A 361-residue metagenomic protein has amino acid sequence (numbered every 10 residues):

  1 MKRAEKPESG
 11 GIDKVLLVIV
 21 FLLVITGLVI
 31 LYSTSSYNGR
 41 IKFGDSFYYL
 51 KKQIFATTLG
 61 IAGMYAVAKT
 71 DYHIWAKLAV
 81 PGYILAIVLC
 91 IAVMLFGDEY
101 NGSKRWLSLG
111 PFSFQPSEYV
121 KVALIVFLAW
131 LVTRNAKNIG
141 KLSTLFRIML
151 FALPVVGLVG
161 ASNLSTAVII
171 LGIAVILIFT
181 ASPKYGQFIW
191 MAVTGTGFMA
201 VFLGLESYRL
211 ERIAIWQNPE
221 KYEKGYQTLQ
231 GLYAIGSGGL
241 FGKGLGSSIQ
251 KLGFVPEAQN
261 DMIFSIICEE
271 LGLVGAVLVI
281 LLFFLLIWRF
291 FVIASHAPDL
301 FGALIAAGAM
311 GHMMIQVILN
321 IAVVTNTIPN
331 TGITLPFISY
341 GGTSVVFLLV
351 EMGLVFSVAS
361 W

Functional and structural regions predicted by a protein language model:
M1-S9, L31, I318-W361: A juxtamembrane structural motif centered on a specific transmembrane helix
E5-V20: N-terminal membrane topogenic signal
I19-I25, S33, K42-Q227, S265-N326 (+1 more regions): Hydrophobic alpha-helical transmembrane segments of multi-pass inner membrane proteins, especially in bacterial systems
I25-G27, G236-S237: Alpha-helical transmembrane segments of multi-pass integral membrane proteins
G110-V120, G160-S162, G239-G244, I333-F347: Glycine/serine-rich anion-binding loops at beta->alpha junctions that coordinate negatively charged ligand groups
N163-I169, K243-S248, A258-N260, V277 (+2 more regions): Transmembrane helix boundary and interhelical junction motifs in multipass membrane proteins
I215, P219-N260, F264, L271-G275: TM-adjacent membrane-interface loops and short helices in multi-pass inner/ER membrane proteins
